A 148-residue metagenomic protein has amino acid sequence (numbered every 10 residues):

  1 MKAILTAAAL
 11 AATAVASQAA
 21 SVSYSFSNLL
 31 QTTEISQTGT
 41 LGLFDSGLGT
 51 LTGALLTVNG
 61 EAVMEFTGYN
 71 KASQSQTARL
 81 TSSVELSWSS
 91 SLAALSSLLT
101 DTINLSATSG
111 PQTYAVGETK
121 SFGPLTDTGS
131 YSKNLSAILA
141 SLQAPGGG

Functional and structural regions predicted by a protein language model:
M1-V22: Short, threonine-centered small-residue motifs that mark membrane-proximal processing/anchoring sites and TM-junction
A20-G148: Mature extracellular "passenger" or substrate-interacting domains of secreted, surface-exposed proteins
